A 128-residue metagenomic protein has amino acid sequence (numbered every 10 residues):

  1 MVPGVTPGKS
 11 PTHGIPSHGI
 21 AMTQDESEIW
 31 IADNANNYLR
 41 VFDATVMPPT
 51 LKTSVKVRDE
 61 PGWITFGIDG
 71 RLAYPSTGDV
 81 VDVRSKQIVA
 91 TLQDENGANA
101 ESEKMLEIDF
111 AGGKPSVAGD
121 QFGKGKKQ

Functional and structural regions predicted by a protein language model:
M1-Q128: Predominantly soluble domains enriched in secretory-pathway, periplasmic, or organellar proteins
